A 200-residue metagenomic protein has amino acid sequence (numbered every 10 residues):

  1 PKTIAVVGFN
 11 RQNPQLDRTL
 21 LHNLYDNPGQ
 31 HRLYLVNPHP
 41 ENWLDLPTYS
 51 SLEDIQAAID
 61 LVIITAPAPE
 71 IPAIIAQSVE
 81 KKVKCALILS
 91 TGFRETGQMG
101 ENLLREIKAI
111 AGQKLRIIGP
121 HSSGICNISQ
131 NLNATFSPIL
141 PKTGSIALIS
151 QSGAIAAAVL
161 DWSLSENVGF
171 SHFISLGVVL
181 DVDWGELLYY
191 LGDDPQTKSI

Functional and structural regions predicted by a protein language model:
P1-S199: Catalytic-core regions of core metabolic enzymes, especially those transforming organic acids/acyl-group intermediates
